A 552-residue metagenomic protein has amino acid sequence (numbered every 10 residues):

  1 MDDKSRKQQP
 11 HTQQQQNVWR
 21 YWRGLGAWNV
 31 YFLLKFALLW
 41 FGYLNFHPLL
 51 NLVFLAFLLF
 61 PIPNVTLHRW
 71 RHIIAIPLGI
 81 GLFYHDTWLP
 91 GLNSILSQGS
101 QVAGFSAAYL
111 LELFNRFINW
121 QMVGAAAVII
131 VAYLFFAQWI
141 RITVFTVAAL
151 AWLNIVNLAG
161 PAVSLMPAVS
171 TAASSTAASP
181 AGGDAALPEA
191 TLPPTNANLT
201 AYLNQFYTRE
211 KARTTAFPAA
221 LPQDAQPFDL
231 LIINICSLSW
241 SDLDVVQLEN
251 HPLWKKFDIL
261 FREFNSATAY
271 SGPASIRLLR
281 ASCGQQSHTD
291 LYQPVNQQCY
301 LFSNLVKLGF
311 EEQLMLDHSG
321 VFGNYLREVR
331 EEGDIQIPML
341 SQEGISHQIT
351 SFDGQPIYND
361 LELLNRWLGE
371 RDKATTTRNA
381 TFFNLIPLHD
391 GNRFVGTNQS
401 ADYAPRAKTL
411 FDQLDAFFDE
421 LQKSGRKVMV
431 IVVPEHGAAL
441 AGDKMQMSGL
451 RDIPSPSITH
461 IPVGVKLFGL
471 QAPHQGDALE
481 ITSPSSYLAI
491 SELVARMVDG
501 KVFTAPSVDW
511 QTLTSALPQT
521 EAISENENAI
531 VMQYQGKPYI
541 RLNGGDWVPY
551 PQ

Functional and structural regions predicted by a protein language model:
M1-T176: Transmembrane and membrane-interface helices of multi-pass, inner-membrane envelope-modifying transferases
A162-F394, H460, Y487, E492-W510: Active-site-proximal alpha/beta segments of enzymes that process anionic O-linked groups
Y292-C299, S400-L410, R451-T459, Q471-V494 (+1 more regions): A short beta-strand-to-alpha-helix junction
L305-G309, F417-K427: A structural motif corresponding to the C-terminal end of an alpha-helix and its immediate exit/capping segment
G323, W367-D412, A416, E420 (+1 more regions): Active-site His/acidic residue clusters
K408-D415, K466, S491-A495, D499 (+1 more regions): Marks the mature luminal ectodomains of secretory-pathway proteins
K427, V433-H474: Histidine-centered active-site microenvironments of extracellular/periplasmic hydrolases and transferases
V498, V502-Q552: Phosphate/adenylate-binding glycine loop and adjacent helical scaffold
